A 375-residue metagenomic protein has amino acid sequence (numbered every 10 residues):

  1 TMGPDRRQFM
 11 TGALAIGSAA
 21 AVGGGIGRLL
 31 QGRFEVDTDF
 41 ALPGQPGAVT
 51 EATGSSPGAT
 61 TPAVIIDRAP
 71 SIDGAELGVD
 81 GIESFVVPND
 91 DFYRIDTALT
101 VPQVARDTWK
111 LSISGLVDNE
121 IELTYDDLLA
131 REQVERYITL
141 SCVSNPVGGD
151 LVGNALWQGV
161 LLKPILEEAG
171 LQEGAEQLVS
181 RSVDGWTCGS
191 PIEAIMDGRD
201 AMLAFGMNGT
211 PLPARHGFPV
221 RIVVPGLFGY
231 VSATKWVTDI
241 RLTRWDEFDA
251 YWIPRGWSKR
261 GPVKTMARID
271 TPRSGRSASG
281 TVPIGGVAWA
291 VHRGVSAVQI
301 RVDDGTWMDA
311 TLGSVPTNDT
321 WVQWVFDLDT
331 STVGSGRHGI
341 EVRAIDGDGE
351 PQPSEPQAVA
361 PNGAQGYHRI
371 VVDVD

Functional and structural regions predicted by a protein language model:
M2-G17: N-terminal secretory signal peptides and thylakoid transit peptides that target proteins across membranes
M2-G3, G24, V64, D90: General helical secondary-structure elements
L14, S18-V22, E35: Charged, compositionally biased non-catalytic regions
A21-L29: Hydrophobic membrane-targeting alpha-helices
L29-D375: Structured, non-membrane catalytic/scaffold regions adjacent to prosthetic-group chemistry
